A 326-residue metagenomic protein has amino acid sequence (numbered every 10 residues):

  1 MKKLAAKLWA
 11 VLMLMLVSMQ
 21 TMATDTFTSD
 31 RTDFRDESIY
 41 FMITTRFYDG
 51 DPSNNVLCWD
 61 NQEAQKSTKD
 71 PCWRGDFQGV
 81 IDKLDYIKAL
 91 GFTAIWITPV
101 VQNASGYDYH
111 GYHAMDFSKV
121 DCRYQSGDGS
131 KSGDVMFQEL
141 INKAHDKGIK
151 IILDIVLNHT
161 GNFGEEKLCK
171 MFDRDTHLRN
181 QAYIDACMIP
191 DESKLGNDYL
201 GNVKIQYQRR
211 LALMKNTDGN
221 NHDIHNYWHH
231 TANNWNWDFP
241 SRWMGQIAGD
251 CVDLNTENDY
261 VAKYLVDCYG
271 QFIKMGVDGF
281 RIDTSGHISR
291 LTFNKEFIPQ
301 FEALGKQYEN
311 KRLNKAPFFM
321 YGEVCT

Functional and structural regions predicted by a protein language model:
M1-L12: Bacterial N-terminal signal peptides that target proteins for export
T21-A23, T28: Boundary at the C-terminal end of the N-terminal hydrophobic targeting segment
R31-E37, T45-M275, F297-F301, G305-Q307 (+1 more regions): Substrate-binding/active-site clefts of carbohydrate-active enzymes
G129-S130, G286-N294: Acidic-and-aromatic substrate-binding clefts and catalytic sites of carbohydrate-active enzymes
